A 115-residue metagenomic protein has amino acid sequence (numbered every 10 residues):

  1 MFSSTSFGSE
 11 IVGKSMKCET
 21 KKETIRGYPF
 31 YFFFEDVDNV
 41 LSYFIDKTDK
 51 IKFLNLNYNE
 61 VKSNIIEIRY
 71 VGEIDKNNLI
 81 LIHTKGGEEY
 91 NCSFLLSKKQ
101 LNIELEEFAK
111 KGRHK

Functional and structural regions predicted by a protein language model:
M1-E10: Classical Sec-dependent N-terminal signal peptides that target proteins to the secretory pathway
F7-G8, Y31-F34, I68-I74: Short linear motifs in intrinsically disordered
E10-R26: Tryptophan-anchored aromatic micro-motifs
M16-C18, F32, I66-I68, L81 (+1 more regions): Hydrophobic beta-strand residues in large extracellular and virion-surface proteins
T20-K22, K85, L96: A mature extracytoplasmic/lumenal domain signature
T24-I25, Y43-N78, T84-G87: Contiguous, well-ordered beta-strand patches that form the walls/edges of small beta-barrel/beta-sandwich domains
G27-V40: A short, surface-exposed beta-strand/turn
G87-K115: C-terminal partner/receptor-binding element of secreted or periplasmic proteins
